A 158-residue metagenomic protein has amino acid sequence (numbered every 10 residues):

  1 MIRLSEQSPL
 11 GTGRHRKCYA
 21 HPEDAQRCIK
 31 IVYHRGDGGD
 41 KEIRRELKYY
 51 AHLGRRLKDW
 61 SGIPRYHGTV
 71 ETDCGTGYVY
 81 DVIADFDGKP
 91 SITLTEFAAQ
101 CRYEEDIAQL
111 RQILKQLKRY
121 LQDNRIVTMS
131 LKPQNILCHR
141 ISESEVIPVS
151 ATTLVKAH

Functional and structural regions predicted by a protein language model:
R3-R56: ATP-binding glycine-rich loop module of kinase domains
A20-H21, I31, G68, V82 (+1 more regions): Conserved hydrophobic "DFG−1" position in protein kinase catalytic cores
A25, H34-G36, E71, A84-D85 (+2 more regions): Short, solvent-exposed loop/turn segments at secondary-structure junctions
Q26-K30, I63, V79, S150: Short hydrophobic-acidic sequence motifs that mark active-site Asp/Glu residues
L53-R55, P64-T69, Q116-K118: Short secondary-structure capping micro-motifs at structural edges
W60-Q109: Conserved structural core of kinase catalytic domains
G88-R140: Conserved kinase catalytic-core helix
Q134-H158: Catalytic activation segment of kinase domains across protein kinase-like and atypical kinase folds
